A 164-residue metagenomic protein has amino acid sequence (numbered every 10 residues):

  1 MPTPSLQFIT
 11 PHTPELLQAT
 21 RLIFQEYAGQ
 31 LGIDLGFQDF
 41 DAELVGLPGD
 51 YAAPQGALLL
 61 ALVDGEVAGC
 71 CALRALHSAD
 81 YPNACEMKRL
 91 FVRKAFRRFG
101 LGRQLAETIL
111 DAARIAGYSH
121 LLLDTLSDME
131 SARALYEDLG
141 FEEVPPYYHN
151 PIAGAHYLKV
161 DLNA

Functional and structural regions predicted by a protein language model:
P2, Q7, P11, S119-A164: C-terminal "cap" of GNAT-fold acetyltransferases
Q7-K88, R93-K94, A106-T108, A112 (+2 more regions): Acetyl-CoA-dependent GNAT
L17, G102, T125: Charged, low-complexity surface patches
G65, G100, G117: Conserved G/P- and acidic residue-centered "switch" motifs that form tight phosphate/ATP-binding loops in soluble
R93-F99, S127-D128: Active-site acidic-Proline motif in GNAT/NAT acetyltransferases
F99, R103, E107: Residues forming the Rossmann-fold NAD(P)(H) cofactor-binding site
